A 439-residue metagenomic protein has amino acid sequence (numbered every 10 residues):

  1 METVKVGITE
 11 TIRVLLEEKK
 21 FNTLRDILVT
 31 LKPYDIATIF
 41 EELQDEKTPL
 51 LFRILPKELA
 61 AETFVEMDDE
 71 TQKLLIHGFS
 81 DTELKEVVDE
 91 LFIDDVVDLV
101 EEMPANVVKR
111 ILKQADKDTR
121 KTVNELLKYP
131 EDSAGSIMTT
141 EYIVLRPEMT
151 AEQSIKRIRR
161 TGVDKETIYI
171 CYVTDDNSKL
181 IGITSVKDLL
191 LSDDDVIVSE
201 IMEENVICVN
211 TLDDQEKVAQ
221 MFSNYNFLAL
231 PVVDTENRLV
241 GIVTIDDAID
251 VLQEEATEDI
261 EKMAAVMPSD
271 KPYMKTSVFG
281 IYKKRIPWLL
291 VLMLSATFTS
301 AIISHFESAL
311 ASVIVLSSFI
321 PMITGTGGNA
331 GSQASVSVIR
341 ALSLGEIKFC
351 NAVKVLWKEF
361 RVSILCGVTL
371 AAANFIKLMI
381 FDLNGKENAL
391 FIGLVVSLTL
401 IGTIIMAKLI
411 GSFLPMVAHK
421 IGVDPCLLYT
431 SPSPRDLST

Functional and structural regions predicted by a protein language model:
M1-M267: Hydrophobic packing positions in regular secondary-structure scaffolds
I36, T48, A60, V108 (+7 more regions): Alpha-helical structural signal
E148, E258-M406, F413-L427: Alpha-helical transmembrane segments and their membrane-interface boundaries that form or gate the permeation pathway
E255, E359, R435: Acidic-residue sensor for enzyme active/binding pockets
Y429-D436: Conserved small/polar residues in nucleotide/adenosyl-binding loops
